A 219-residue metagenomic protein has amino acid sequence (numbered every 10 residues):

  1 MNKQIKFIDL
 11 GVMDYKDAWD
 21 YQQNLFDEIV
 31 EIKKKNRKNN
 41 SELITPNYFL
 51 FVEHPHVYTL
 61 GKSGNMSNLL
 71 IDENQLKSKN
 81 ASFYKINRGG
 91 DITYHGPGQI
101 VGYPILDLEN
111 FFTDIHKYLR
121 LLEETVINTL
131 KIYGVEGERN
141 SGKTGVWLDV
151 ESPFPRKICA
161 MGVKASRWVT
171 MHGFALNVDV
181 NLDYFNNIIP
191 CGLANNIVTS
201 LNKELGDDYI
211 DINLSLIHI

Functional and structural regions predicted by a protein language model:
M1-P155: N-terminal lobe of the biotin/lipoate ligase/transferase fold
S78-K79, C191-N196: RNase H-like, Mg2+-dependent phosphodiesterase core, and more generally RNA phosphate-backbone-engaging helix-loop
T113-I115, F185, Y209-L214: Short, conserved charged micro-motifs
I158-M161: Histidine/acidic-rich helix-loop-helix segments that form or flank divalent-metal centers in metalloenzyme catalytic
V169-N177: Conserved phosphate/anionic-ligand binding catalytic regions in large, soluble enzymes, centered on
D183-Y184, P190: Intrinsically disordered, low-complexity linker/assembly segments
I217-I219: Conserved small/polar residues in nucleotide/adenosyl-binding loops
